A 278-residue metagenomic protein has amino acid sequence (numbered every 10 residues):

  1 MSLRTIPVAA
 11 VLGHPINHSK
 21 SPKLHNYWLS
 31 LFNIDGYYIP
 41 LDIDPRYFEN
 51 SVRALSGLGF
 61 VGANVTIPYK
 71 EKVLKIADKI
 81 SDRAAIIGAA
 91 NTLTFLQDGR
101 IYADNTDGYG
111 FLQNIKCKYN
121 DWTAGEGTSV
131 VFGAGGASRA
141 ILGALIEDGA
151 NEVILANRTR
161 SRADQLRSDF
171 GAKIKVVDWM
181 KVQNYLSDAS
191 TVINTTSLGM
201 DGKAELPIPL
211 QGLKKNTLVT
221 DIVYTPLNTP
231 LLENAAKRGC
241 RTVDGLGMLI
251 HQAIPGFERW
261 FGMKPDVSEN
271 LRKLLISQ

Functional and structural regions predicted by a protein language model:
S2-L3, T123-G125, E147-G149, I208-T217: Short, conserved loop/helix-junction motifs that constitute active-site signature segments in enzyme catalytic cores
S2-Y119, N228: Phosphate/diphosphate ligand-binding glycine-rich loop within oxidoreductases
G13, N105-G108, I115, W122-A150 (+1 more regions): Glycine-rich adenosine-cofactor-binding loop
V65-K72, G135-A137, S197-M200, T225: Short glycine-rich anion-binding loops that position phosphate/pyrophosphate groups of nucleotides and phosphorylated
E126, L218, I222-Q278: Adenosine-phosphate binding glycine-rich loop
E147-E152, K237-R241: Conserved S-adenosyl-L-methionine
D148-F170: NAD(P)-binding Rossmann-fold cofactor-contacting core
A172-T242: Rossmann-like adenosine-cofactor binding region
